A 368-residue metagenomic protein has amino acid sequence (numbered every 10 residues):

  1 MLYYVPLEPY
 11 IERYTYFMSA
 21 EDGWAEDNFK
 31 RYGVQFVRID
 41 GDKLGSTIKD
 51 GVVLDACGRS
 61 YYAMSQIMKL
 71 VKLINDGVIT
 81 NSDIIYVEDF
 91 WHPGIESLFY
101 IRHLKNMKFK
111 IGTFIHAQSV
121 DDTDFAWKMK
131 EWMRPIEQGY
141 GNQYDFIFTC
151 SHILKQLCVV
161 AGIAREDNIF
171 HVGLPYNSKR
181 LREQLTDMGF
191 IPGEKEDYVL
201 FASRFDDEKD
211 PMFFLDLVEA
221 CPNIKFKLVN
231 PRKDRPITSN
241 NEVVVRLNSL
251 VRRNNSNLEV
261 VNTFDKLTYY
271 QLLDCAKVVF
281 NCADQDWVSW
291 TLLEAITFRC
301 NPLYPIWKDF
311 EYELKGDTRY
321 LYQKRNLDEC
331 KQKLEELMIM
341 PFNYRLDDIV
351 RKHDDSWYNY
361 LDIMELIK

Functional and structural regions predicted by a protein language model:
M1-S97: N-terminal pre-catalytic "stem/leader" segment of glycosyltransferase-like enzymes
I84-W91, R102-D124: Active-site proximal beta-strand in glycosyltransferases
W127-I147: Membrane-proximal helix-turn-helix segments that form the acceptor-binding/catalytic region of lipid-linked
N142-G189: Donor nucleotide-sugar binding/catalytic pocket of nucleotide-sugar-dependent glycosyltransferases
D187-K209, L215-V229: Conserved donor-binding/catalytic core segment of Leloir-type glycosyltransferases
N241-F264: Nucleotide-activated donor-binding/catalytic signature segment of Leloir-type glycosyltransferases, i.e., the conserved
A283-Q285: Aromatic "clamp/platform" in nucleotide-sugar-dependent glycosyltransferases that forms part of the donor/acceptor
R325-K368: A charged, aromatic-enriched C-terminal amphipathic alpha-helix characteristic of glycosyltransferases across folds
